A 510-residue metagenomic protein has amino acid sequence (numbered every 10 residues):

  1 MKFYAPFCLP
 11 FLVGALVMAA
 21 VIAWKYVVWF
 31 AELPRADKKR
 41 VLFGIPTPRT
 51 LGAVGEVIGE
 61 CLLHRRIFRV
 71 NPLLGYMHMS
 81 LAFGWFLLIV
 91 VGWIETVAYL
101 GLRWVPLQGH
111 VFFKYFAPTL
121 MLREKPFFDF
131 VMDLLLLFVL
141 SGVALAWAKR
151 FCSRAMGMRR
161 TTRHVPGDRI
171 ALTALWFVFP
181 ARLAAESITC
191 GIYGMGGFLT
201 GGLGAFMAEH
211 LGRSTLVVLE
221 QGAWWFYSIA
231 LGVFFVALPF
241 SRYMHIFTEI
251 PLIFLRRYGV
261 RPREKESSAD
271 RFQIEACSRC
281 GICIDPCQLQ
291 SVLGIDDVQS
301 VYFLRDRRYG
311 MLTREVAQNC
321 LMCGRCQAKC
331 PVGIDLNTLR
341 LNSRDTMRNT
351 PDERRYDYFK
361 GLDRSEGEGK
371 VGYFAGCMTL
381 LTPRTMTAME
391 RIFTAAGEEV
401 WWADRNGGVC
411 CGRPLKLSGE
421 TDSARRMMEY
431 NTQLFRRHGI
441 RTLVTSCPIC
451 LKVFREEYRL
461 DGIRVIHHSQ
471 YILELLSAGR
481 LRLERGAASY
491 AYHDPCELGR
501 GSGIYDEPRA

Functional and structural regions predicted by a protein language model:
M1-S268, I284, M347: Membrane-embedded alpha-helical bundles of multi-pass integral membrane proteins
G44-P48, L134, R163-I170, A174 (+10 more regions): Hydrophobic alpha-helical scaffolding
I89, V97, S187, G194-G197 (+9 more regions): Flexible loop/turn segments at secondary-structure boundaries
W176-F179, R279-I282, P286, M322-R325 (+4 more regions): Alpha-helical scaffold segments in carbohydrate-active enzymes
F206-T215, R263-K265, A328-K329, L336-A510: Iron-sulfur cluster-binding electron-transfer modules in prokaryotic oxidoreductases
F234, S267-S278, G310-C323, G397-G408 (+1 more regions): Immediate flanking context of iron-sulfur cluster ligation sites
E249, C280, L289-Q290, C323 (+4 more regions): Generic beta-strand/beta-sheet core signal
R257-I274, I282-K329, G333-G361, S423-R426 (+1 more regions): Ferredoxin-type iron-sulfur electron-transfer modules in oxidoreductases and energy-metabolism complexes
